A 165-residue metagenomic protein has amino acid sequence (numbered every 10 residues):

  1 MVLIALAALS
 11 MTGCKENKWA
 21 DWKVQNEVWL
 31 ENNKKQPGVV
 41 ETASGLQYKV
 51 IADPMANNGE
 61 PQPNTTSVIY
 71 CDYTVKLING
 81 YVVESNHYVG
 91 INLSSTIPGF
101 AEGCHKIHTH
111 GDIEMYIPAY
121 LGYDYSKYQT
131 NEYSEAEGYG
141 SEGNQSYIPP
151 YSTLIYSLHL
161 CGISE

Functional and structural regions predicted by a protein language model:
M1-G13: Sec-dependent bacterial lipoprotein signal peptides
C14-E165: Cross-family detector of peptidyl-prolyl cis-trans isomerase
